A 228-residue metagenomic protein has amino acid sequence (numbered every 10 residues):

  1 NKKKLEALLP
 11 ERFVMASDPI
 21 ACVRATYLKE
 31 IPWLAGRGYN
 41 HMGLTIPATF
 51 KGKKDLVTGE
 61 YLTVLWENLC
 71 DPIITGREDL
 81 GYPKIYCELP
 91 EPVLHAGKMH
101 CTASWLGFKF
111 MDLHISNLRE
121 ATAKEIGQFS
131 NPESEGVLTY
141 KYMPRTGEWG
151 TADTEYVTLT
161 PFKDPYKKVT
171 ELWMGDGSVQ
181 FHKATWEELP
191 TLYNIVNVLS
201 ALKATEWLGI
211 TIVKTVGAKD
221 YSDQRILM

Functional and structural regions predicted by a protein language model:
N1-R12: Amphipathic alpha-helical segments
K2, A16-T139: Structured soluble/peripheral alpha/beta segments that form catalytic or ligand/cofactor-binding pockets
D79-M228: Interaction-surface and assembly-scaffold signal
